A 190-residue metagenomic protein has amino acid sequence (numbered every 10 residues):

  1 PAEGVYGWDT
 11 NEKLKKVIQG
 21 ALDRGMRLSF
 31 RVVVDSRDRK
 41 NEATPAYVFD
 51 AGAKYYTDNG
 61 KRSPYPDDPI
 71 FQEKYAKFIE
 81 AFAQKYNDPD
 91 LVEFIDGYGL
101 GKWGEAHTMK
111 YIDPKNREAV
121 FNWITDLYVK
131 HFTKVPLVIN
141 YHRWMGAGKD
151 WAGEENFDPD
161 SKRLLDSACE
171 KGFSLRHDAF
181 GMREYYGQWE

Functional and structural regions predicted by a protein language model:
P1-D58, K115-V135: Aromatic-lined substrate-binding rim segments of carbohydrate-active enzymes
T10-E12, E42, P69, S167 (+1 more regions): Short linear motifs in intrinsically disordered/low-complexity regions
K16-G25, Y86-D90, S167-C169: Acidic (Asp/Glu)-rich catalytic clusters
L22, D96-G104, T108-E190: Catalytic-core regions of glycoside hydrolase
R31, R39-E42, G52, D67 (+3 more regions): Functionally constrained cores in energy, signaling, and assembly domains
K54-P114: Active-site groove signature of glycoside hydrolases
